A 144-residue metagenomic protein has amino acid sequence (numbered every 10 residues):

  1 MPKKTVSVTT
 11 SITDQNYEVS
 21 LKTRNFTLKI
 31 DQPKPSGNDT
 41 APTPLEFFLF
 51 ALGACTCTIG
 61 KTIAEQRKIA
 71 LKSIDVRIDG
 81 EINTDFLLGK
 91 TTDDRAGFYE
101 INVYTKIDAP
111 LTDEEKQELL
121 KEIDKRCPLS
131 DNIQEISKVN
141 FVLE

Functional and structural regions predicted by a protein language model:
M1-F50, T62-E144: Extended beta-strand/beta-hairpin segments
L52-T56: Alpha-helical metal-binding/catalytic segments enriched in His/Glu/Asp
